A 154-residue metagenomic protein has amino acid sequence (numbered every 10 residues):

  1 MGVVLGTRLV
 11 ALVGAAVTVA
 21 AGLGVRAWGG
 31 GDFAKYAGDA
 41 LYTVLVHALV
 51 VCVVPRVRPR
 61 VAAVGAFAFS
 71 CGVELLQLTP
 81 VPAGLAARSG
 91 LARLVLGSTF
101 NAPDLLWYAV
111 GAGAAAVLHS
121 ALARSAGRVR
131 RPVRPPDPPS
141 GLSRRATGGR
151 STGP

Functional and structural regions predicted by a protein language model:
M1-L5, S125-P154: Actinobacteria-biased recognition of intrinsically disordered, low-complexity terminal regions
M1-R130: Bulky hydrophobic segments
